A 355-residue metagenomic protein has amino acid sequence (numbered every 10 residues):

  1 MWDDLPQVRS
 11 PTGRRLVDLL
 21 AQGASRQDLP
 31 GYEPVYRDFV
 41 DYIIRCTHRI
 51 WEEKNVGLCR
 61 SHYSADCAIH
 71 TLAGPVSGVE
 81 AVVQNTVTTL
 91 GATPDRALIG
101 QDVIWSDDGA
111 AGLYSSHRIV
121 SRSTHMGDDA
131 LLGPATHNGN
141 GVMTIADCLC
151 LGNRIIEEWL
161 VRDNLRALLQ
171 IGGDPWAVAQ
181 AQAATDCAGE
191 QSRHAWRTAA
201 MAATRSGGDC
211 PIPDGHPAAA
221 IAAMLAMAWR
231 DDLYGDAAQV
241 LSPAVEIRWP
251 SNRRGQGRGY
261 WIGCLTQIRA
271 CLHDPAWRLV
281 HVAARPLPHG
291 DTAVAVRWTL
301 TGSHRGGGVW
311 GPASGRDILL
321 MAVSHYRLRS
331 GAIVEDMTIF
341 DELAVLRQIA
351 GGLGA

Functional and structural regions predicted by a protein language model:
M1-A355: C-terminal and inter-domain tail/linker signature
